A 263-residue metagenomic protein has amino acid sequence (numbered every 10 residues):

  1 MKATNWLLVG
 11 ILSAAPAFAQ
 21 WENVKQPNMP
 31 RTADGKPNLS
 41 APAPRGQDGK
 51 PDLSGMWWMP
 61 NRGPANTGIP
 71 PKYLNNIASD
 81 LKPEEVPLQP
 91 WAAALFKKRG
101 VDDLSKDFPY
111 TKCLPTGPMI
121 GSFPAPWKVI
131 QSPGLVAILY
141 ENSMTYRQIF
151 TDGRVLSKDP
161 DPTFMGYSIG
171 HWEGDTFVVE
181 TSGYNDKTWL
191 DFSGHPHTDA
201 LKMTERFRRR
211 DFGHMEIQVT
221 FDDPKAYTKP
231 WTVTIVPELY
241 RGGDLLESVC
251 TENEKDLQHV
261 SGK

Functional and structural regions predicted by a protein language model:
M1-I11: Bacterial N-terminal signal peptides that target proteins for export
A14-P16: N-terminal signal peptide c-region/cleavage motif recognized by signal peptidases
F18-K263: PEST-like low-complexity, intrinsically disordered acidic/proline/serine-rich tracts that flank trafficking/processing
